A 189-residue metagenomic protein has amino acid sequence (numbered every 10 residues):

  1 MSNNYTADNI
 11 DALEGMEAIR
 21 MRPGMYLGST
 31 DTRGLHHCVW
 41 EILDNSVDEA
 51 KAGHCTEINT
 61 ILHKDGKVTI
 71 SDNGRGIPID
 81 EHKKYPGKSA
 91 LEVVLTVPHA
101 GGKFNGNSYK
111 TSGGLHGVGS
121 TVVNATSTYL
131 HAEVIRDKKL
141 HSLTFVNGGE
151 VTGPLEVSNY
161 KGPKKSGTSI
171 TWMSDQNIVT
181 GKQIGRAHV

Functional and structural regions predicted by a protein language model:
M1-D8, G66-A90, G101-R186: GHKL-type ATPase core
M1-L43, E92-L95: Bergerat-fold GHKL ATPase/HATPase_c domain
A18-M21, M25, D48, A52 (+2 more regions): Conserved helix-loop functional segments at active or binding sites
L27, D31-L35, A50, N107-K110 (+1 more regions): Short, surface-exposed helix-loop/turn micro-motifs enriched in polar/charged residues
R33-E57, G119-T126: Conserved ATP-binding N-box helix of the HATPase_c
K51, I61, K161-P163: Sterically constrained small-residue positions within well-ordered secondary structures of folded domains
E57-K64: Short beta-strand/loop element within the Bergerat-fold HATPase_c
